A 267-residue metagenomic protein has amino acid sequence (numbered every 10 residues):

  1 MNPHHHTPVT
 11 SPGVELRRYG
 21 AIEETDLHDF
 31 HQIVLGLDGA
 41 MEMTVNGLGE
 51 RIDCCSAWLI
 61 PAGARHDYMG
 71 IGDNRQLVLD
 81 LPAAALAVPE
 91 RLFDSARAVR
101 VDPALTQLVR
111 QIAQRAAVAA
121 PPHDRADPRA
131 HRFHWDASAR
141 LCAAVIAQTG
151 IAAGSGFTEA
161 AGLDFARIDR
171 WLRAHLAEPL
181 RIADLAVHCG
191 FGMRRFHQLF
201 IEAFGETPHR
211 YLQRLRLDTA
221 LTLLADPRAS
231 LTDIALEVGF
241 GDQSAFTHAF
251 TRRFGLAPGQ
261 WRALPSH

Functional and structural regions predicted by a protein language model:
M1-V9, Q114-R125: A short, N-terminal "cap"/entry segment at the start of jelly-roll beta-barrel domains of the cupin/DSBH fold
N2-S95: N-terminal regulatory/effector-sensing and dimerization cores that precede helix-turn-helix DNA-binding domains
V14, R253, A257-L264: Short, basic/aromatic-enriched C-terminal tail that caps enzymatic domains
I33, C55, F196-F200, A245-F250: Short hydrophobic/aromatic patch on the recognition helix
P61, T207-P208, A257-P258: Proline-centered helix-kink/hinge sites
F93-T106, A116-E178, I182-C189, E202-R210 (+1 more regions): Short, Lys/Arg-enriched, Trp-marked, Pro/Gly-tolerant hinge/linker segments that flank
R170, A174, P179-A183, Q198-Q243 (+2 more regions): Terminal helix-turn-helix DNA-binding modules in bacterial transcription factors
